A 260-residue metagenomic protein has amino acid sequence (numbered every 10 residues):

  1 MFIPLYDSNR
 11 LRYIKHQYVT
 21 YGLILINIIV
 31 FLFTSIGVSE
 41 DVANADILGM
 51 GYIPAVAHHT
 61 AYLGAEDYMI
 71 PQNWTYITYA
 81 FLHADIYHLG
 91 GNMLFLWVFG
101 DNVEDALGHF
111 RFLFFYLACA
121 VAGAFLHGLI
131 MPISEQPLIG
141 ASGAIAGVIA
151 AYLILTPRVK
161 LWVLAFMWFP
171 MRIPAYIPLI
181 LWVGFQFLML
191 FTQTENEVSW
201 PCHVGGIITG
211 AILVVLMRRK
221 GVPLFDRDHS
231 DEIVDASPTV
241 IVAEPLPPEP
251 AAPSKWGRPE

Functional and structural regions predicted by a protein language model:
M1-R258: A detector for small-residue-rich transmembrane helices and their helix-helix packing motifs
